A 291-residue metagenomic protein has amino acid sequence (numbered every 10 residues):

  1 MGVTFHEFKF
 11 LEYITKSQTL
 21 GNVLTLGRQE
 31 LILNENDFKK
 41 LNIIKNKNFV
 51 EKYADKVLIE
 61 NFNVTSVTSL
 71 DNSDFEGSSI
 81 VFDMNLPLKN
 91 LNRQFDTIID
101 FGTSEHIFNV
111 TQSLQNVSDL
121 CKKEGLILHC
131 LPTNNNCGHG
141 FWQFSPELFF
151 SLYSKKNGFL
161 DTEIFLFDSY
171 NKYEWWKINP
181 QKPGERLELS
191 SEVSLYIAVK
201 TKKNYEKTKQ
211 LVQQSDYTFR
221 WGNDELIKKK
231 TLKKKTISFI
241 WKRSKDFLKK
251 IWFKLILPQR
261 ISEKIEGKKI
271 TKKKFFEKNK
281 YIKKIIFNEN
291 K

Functional and structural regions predicted by a protein language model:
M1, F219-K291: Membrane-proximal basic amphipathic "stem/tether" segments
M1-G21: Class I SAM-dependent methyltransferase Rossmann-like catalytic core, especially the SAM/SAH-binding loop
Q18-K40: Conserved class I S-adenosyl-L-methionine
N22-L26, F49-C137: Conserved SAM-binding loop
Q29-L31, P132-C137, L166-S169: Short "lid" loop at the C-terminus of a central beta-strand within the Rossmann-like core of SAM-dependent
D37-N63, E163-S169: Short mixed-charge
G140-L166: Conserved Class I S-adenosyl-L-methionine
G158-K203: Class I S-adenosyl-L-methionine
